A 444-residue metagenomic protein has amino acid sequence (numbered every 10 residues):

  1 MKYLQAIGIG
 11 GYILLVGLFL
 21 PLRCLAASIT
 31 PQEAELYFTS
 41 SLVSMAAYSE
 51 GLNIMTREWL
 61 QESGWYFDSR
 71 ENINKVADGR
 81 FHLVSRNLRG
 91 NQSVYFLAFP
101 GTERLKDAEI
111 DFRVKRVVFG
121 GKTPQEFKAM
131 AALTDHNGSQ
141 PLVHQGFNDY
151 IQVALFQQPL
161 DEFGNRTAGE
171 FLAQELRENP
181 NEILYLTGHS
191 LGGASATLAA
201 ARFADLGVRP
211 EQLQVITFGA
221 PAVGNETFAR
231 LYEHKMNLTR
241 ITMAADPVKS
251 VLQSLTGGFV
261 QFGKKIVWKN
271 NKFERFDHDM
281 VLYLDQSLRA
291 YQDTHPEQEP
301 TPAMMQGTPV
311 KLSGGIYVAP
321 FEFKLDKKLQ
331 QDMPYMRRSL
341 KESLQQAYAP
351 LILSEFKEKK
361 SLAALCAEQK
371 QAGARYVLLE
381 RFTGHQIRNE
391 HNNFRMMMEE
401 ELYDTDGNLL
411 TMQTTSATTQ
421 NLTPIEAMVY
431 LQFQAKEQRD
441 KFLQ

Functional and structural regions predicted by a protein language model:
G10-R23: Bacterial N-terminal signal peptides
Y66-T187, D205-Q212, K235: A conserved cap/lid and substrate-binding interface adjacent to the catalytic center of lipid-processing enzymes
E170-L252: Serine-dependent carboxylesterase/thioesterase catalytic core of lipase-like alpha/beta-hydrolase/SGNH enzymes
A222, Q298-A349, D440-Q444: A structural "domain/chain start" motif
N225-T308: Lipolytic serine-hydrolase domain surface
A303-G314, I387-E390, Y403-Q444: C-terminal/domain-edge helix-coil "capping" segments
K341-A367: Short beta-strand->alpha-helix linker/helix-N-cap micro-motif that forms a surface specificity/interaction loop
K359-L410, S416-A417: Surface-exposed short loop/turn segments
